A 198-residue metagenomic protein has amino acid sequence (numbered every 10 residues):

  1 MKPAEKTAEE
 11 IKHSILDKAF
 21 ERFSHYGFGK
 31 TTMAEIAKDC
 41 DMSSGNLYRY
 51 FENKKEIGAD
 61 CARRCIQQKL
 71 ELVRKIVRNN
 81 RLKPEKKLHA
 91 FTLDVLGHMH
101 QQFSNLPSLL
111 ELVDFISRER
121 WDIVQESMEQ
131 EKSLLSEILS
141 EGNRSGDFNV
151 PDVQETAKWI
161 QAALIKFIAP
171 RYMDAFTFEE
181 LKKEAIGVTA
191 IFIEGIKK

Functional and structural regions predicted by a protein language model:
K2-P3, E10, S14, K18 (+3 more regions): Helix-turn-helix
A8, K12-H13, M33, K55 (+10 more regions): Short, structured helix-loop boundary elements
H25-G29, Q102, S145-G146: Short coil/turn segments at alpha/beta junctions that flank glycine-rich nucleotide-binding fingerprints
D60, R64, R74-Q101, T156-I160: Hydrophobic alpha-helical connector segments
Q67-L70, R118-R144, Q154-K158, K183: Amphipathic alpha-helical packing segments from all-alpha helical-bundle domains
K86-K87, H98-E119, Y172: Amphipathic alpha-helical segments used for helix-helix packing
P107-L110, N143-V188: Hydrophobic/aromatic-rich alpha-helical bundle segments in the mid-to-C-terminal region
I138, I191-I196: C-terminal alpha-helix
